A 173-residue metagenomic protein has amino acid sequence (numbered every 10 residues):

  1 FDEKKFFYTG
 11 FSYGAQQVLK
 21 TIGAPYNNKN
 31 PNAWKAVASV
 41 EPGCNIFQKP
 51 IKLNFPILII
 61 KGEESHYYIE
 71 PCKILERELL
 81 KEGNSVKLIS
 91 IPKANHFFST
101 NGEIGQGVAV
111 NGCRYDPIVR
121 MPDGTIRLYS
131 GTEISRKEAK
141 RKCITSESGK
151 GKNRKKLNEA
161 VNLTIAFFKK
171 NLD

Functional and structural regions predicted by a protein language model:
F1-N54, H66: Primarily recognizes the serine-hydrolase "nucleophile elbow" in alpha/beta-hydrolase and SGNH/GDSL folds
P25, I74-E78, G107: Glycine-rich, phosphate-binding/catalytic loops in enzymes
L58-K61, I91: Short beta-strand/loop motif that positions the catalytic acidic residue of the alpha/beta-hydrolase fold
I60, Y68, L79-N84: Repeat-solenoid scaffold signature
H66-K73: Conserved alpha/beta-hydrolase "acid-adjacent" motif
L80-V86, P92-D173: Alpha/beta-hydrolase-fold serine-hydrolase catalytic core, especially in secreted/extracellular enzymes
